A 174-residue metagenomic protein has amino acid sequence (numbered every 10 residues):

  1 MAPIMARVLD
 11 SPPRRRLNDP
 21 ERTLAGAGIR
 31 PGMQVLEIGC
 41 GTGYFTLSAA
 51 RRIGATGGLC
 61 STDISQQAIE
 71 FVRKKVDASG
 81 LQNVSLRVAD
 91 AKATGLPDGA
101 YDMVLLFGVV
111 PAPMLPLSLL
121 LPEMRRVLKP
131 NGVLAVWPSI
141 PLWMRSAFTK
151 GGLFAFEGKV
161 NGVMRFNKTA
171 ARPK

Functional and structural regions predicted by a protein language model:
R14-M33: Conserved alpha-helix/loop element of class I SAM-dependent methyltransferases that forms part of the SAM/SAH-binding
S65: Conserved SAM/SAH-binding beta-strand->alpha-helix loop
G80-A91: Conserved SAM-binding strand-loop segment of SAM-dependent methyltransferases
K92-V104: A short acidic, Gly/Pro-enriched loop at the edge of an enzyme's catalytic core that lines a small-molecule cofactor
D102-P116: A short SAM/SAH-binding and catalytic strip from SAM-dependent methyltransferases
S118-P130: A short glycine-rich, Lys/Arg-flanked "PGG" loop and its adjoining helix->strand segment in the class I
N131-P138: Conserved beta-strand signature within the Rossmann-like core of class I S-adenosyl-L-methionine
